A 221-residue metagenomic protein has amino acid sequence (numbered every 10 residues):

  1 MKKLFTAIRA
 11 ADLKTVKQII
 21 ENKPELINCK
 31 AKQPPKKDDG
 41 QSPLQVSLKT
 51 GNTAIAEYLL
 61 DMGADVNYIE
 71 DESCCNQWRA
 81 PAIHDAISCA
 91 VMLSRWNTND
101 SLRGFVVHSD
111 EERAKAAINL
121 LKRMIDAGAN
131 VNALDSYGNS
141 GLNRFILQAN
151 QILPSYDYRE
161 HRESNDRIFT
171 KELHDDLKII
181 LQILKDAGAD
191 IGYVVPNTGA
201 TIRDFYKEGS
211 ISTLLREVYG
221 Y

Functional and structural regions predicted by a protein language model:
M1-T6, C29-V46, I69-S109, L134-F169 (+1 more regions): Ankyrin-repeat boundary/"N-cap" motif
I19-I27: Repeat-mediated protein-protein interaction surfaces in helical alpha-solenoids
L26-I27, V66, V131, I191-G192: Ankyrin-repeat inter-repeat connecting loop/turn
K185-Y221: Leucine-rich solenoid repeat scaffolds
